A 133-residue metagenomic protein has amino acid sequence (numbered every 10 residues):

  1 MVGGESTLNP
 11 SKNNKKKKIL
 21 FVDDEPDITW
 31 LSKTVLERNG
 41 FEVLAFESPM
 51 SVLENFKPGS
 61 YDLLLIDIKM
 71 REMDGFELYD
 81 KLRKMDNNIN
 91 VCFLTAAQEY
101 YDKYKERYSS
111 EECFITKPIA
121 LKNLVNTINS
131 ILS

Functional and structural regions predicted by a protein language model:
M1-K18, K122-S133: Non-catalytic signal-transmission and effector/linker regions of two-component phosphorelay proteins
W30-R38: Charged docking surfaces used in two-component/phosphorelay signaling
G40-E47, N55: Short hydrophobic/Thr-rich beta-strand motif most characteristic of the beta2 strand and flanking loop of CheY-like
E47-S48, D74-L78: Acidic catalytic/metal-coordinating carboxylates
D67: Active-site residues of response regulator receiver
M70: Receiver (REC) domain active-site loop signature in two-component systems and cognate sites in sensor histidine kinases
E77, Q98-I115, K122, N126: Alpha4 helix (beta4-alpha4-beta5 surface) of REC/receiver domains from two-component response regulators
L94-T95: Hydrophobic/aromatic residues positioned on beta-strands within the core alpha/beta folds
